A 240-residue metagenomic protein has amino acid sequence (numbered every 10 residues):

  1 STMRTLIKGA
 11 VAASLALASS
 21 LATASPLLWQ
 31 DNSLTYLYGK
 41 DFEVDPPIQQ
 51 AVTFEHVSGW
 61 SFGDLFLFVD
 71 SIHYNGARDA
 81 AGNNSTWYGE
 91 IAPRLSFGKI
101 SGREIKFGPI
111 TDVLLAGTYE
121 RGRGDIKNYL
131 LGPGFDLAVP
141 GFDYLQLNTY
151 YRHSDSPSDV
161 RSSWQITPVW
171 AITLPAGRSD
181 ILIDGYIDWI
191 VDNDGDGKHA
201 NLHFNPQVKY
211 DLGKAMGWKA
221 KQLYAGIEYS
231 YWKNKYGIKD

Functional and structural regions predicted by a protein language model:
S19-T23: N-terminal signal peptide c-region/cleavage motif recognized by signal peptidases
A24-I72: Short glycine/proline- and aromatic-enriched beta-strand/turn motifs that initiate or cap beta-hairpins
A24-Q30, F62-F66, F97-L114, A138-Q146 (+2 more regions): Short loop/turn motifs that connect adjacent beta-strands in outer-membrane beta-barrel proteins
Y36-F42, S71-N75, G117-R123, T149-D155 (+3 more regions): Transmembrane beta-strands of outer-membrane beta-barrel pores
I48-V52, N83-I91, D125-L131, V160-I166 (+1 more regions): Residues that define the transmembrane beta-barrel architecture of outer-membrane proteins
F54-S58, I91-F97, L131-L137, I166-I172 (+1 more regions): Residues on the lipid-exposed face of transmembrane beta-strands in outer-membrane beta-barrel proteins
F68-R121, N201: Surface-exposed loop and membrane-interface regions of Gram-negative outer-membrane beta-barrel proteins
V208-D240: Predominantly the C-terminal beta-signal and adjacent terminal strand-loop region of outer-membrane beta-barrel
